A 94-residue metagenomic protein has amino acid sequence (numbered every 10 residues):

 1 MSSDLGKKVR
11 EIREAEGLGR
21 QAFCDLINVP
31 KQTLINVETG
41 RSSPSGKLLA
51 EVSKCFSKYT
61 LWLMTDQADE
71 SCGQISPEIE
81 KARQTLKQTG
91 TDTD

Functional and structural regions predicted by a protein language model:
M1-E16, L26, T89-T93: A short, Lys/Arg-rich alpha-helix, primarily the initiator
E14, N28, T39-R41, A68: Residue-level detection of the helix-turn-helix DNA-binding "recognition helix"
G17-N36: Short alpha-helical DNA-recognition segment
A22-C24, K58-Q67: K/E-rich alpha-helical interaction surfaces of small helical-bundle regulatory domains
K47-W62: DNA major-groove recognition helix of helix-turn-helix/homeodomain DNA-binding modules
M64-D94: Short, charged recognition helix plus adjacent turn of helix-turn-helix-like nucleic-acid-binding domains
